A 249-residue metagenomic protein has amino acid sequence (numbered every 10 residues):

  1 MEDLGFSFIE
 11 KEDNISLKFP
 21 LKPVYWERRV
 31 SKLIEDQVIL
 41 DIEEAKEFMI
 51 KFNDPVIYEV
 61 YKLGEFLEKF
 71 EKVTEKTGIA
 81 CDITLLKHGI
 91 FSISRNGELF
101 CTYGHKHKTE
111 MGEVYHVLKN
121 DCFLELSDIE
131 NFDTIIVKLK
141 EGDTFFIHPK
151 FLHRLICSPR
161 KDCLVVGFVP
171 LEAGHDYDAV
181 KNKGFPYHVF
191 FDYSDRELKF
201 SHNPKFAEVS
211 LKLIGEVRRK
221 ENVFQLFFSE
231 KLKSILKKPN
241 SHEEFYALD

Functional and structural regions predicted by a protein language model:
E2-F6, E10, F19-K138, C157-D249: Active-site region of the double-stranded beta-helix
L139-P159: Conserved metal-binding segment of the jelly-roll/cupin
